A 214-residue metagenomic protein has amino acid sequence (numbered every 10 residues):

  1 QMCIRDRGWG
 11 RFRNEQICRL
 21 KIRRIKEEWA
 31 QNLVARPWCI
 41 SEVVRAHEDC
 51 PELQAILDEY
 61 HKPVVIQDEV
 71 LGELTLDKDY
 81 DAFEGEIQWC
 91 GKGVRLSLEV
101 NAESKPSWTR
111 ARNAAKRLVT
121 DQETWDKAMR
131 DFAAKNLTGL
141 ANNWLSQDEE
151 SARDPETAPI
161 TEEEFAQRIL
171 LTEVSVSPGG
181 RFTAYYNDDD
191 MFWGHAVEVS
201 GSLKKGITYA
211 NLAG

Functional and structural regions predicted by a protein language model:
M2-I4: Short, small-residue-biased leader/transition segments that mark boundaries at the very start of proteins
G10-V34: Flexible glycine-rich surface loops and low-complexity tracts that mediate binding to linear polymers
I17, A35, A82-E84, G93-R95 (+2 more regions): Broad gene-expression machinery/nucleic-acid interaction feature
K21-R23, D77, Q88-C90, S97-N101 (+4 more regions): A structural detector for beta-sheet-dominated domains
R36-Q67: Short peripheral tails and domain-boundary helices/loops at the edges of structured domains
E59-A128: Contiguous hydrophobic, core-forming segments of folded domains
L98-N101, K105-T161, F165: Long, charge-rich alpha-helical interaction segments
T161-G214: C-terminal structured interaction module
